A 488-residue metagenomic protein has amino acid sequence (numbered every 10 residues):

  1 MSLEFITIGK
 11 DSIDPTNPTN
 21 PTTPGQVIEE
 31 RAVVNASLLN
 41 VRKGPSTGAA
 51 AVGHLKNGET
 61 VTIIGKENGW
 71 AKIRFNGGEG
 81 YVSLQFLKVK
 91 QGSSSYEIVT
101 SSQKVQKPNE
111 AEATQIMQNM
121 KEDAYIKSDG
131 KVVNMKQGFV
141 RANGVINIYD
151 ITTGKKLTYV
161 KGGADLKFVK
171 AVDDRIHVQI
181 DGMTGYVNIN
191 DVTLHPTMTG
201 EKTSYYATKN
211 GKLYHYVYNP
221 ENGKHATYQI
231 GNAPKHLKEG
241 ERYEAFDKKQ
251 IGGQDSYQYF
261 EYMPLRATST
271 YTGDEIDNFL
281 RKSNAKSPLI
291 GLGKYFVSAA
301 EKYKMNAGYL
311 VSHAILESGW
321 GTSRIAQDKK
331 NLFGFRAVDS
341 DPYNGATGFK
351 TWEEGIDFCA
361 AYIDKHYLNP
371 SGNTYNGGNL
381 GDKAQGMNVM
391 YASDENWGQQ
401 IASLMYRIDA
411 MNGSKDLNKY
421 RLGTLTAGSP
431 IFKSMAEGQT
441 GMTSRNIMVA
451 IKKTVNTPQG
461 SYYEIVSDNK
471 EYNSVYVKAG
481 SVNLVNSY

Functional and structural regions predicted by a protein language model:
I6, L39, L55, V61-I63 (+4 more regions): Fold-core signature of tandem repeat domains
I6-G9, N20-E29, G92-Y309, W320-I431 (+4 more regions): Catalytic cores of secreted/periplasmic lytic hydrolases that degrade extracellular macromolecules
N40-R42, G48-A50, A71-K72, E79-V82 (+4 more regions): Short loop/beta submotifs within extracellular cysteine-rich repeat domains
T47-G48, T152: Short, small/polar residue-rich loop motifs at catalytic or cofactor-binding pockets
A50, K56-E59, K161, S444: Residue-level recognition of short, solvent-exposed, well-ordered loop/turn junctions that link secondary-structure
G58, A71-F75, I176-I180, Y463-D468: SH3/SH3-like beta-barrel fold
E317: Pyridoxal 5′-phosphate
